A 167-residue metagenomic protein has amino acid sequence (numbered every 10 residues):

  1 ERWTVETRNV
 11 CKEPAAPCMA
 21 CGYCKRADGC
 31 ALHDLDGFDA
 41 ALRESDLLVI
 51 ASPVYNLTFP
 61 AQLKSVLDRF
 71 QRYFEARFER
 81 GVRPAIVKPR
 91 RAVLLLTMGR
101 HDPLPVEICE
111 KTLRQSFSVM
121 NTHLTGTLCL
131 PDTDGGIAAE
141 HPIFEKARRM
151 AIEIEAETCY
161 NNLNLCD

Functional and structural regions predicted by a protein language model:
E1-S52, L57-E75, E79, L128 (+2 more regions): N-terminal beta1-alpha1-beta2 submodule of the flavodoxin-like/Rossmannoid cofactor-binding fold
V10, L96-G99, L130: Cofactor-binding loop segments of dinucleotide-utilizing enzymes, especially the Rossmann-like FAD- and NAD(P)+-binding
E79-H123: Short, glycine-/small-residue-rich phosphate/pyrophosphate-handling segment
D132-D134: Histidine-bearing beta->alpha loop at or near hydrolase active sites
